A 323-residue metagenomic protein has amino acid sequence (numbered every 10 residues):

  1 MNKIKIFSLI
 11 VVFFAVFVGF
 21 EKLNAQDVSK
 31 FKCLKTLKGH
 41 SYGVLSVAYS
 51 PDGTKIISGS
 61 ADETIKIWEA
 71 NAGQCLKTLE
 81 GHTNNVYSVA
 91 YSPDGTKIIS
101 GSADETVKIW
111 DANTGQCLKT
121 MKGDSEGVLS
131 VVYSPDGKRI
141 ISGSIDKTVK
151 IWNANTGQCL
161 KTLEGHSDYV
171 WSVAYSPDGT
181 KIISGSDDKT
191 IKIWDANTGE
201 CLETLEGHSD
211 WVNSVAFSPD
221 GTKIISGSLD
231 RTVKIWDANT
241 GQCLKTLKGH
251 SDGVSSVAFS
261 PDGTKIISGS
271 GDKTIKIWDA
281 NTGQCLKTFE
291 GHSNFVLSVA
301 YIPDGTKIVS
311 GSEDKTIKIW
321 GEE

Functional and structural regions predicted by a protein language model:
Q26-G39: A short helix->beta-strand "capping" segment at the edge of beta-propeller domains
L37-V44, E80-V86, M121-V128, L163-V170 (+3 more regions): WD40/WD-repeat beta-propeller blade N-cap
V44-V47, V89, V131, V173 (+3 more regions): Hydrophobic core register within WD40 beta-propeller blades
P51, G59-D62, G101-D104, G143-D146 (+4 more regions): Conserved strand-to-loop turn within each blade of WD40 beta-propeller repeats
P51-D52, P93-D94, P135-D136, P177-D178 (+3 more regions): Residue-level detector of Asp-centered blade-edge/turn motifs that repeat once per structural unit in beta-propeller
I65-W68, V89, V107-W110, V149-W152 (+6 more regions): WD40-repeat beta-propellers
L297-E323: Blade-level signature of beta-propeller repeat domains, shared across WD40, Kelch, NHL, RCC1 and BNR/Asp-box propellers
